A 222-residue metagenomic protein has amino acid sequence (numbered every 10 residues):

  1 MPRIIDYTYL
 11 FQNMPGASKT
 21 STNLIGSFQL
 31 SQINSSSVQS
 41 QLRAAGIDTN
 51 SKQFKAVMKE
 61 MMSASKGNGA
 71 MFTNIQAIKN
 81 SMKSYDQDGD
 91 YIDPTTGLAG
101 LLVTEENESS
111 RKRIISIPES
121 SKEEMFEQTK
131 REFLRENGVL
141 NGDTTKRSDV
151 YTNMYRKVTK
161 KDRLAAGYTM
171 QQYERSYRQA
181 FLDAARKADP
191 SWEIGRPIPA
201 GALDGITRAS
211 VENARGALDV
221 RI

Functional and structural regions predicted by a protein language model:
M1-I222: Type III/flagellar secretion export determinants
